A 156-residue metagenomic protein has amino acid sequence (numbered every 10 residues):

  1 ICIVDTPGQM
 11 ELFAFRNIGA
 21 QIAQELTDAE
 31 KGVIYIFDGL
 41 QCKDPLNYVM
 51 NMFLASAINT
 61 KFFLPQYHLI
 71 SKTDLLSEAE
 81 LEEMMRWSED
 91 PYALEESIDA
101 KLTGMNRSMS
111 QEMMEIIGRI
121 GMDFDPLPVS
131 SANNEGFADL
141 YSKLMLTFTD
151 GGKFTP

Functional and structural regions predicted by a protein language model:
I1, T6, F15-C42, L54-H68: Inter-motif core of Ras-like GTPase G domains
T6-M10, S97: Acidic/glycine-enriched edge-of-secondary-structure segments
Q9, C42, L75: Residues immediately C-terminal
Q9, L69, E135: Gly/Ser/Thr-rich helix-start
E11-N17, D44-N47, A79-E80: Conserved ATPase-coupling elements of RecA-like P-loop NTPase cores
A55-P65, T73-P156: Canonical P-loop GTPase G-domain recognition
